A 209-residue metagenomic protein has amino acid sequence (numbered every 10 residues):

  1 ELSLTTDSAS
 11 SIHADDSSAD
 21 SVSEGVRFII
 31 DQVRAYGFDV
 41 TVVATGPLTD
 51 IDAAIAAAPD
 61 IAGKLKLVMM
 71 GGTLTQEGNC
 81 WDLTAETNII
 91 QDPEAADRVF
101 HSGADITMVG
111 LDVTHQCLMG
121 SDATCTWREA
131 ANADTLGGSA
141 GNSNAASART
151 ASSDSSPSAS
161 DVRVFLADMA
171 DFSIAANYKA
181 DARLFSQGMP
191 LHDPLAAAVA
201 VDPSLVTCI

Functional and structural regions predicted by a protein language model:
E1-I209: N-terminal acidic, glycine/proline-rich low-complexity segments
